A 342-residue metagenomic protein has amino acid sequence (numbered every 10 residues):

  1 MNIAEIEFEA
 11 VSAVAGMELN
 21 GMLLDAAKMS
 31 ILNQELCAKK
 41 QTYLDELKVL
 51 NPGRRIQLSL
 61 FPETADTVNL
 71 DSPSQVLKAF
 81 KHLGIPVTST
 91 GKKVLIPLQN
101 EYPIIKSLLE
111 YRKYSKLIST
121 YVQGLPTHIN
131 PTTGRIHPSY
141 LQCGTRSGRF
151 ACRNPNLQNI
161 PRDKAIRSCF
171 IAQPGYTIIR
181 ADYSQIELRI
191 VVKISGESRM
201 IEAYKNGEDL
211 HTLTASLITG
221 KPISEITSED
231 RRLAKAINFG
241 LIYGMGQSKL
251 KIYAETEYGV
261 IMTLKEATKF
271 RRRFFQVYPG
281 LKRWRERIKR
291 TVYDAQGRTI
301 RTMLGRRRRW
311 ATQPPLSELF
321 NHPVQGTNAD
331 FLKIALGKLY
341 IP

Functional and structural regions predicted by a protein language model:
M1-A165, G175-T177, S184-E187, S216 (+3 more regions): Conserved "right-hand" nucleotidyltransferase catalytic core of DNA-directed polymerases
M1-E7, S184, K205-E208, E225-L233 (+1 more regions): Structural motif
L19, T133, H137-P138, C143-T145 (+1 more regions): Conserved catalytic core of nucleic-acid polymerases
L95, G124-P131, R180, M200-E202 (+2 more regions): Short, contiguous acidic/charged loop-to-helix segments that flank catalytic cores in large enzymes
I171: Substrate/ligand-engaging "lid" and interaction regions
E187-T219, T302-T312: Metal-dependent catalytic core segments for phosphate chemistry
